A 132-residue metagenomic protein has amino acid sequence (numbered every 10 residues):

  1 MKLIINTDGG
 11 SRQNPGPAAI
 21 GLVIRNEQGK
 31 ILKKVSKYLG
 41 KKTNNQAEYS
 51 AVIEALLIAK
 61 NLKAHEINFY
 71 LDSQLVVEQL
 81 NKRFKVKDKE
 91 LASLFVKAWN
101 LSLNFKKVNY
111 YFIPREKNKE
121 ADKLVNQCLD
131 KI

Functional and structural regions predicted by a protein language model:
M1-Q46, I58-N61: RNase H-like nuclease fold core
G10-N14, I53-V125, L129: RNase H catalytic domain
K41-Q46, S50, V86-K89: Residues at secondary-structure transition points
